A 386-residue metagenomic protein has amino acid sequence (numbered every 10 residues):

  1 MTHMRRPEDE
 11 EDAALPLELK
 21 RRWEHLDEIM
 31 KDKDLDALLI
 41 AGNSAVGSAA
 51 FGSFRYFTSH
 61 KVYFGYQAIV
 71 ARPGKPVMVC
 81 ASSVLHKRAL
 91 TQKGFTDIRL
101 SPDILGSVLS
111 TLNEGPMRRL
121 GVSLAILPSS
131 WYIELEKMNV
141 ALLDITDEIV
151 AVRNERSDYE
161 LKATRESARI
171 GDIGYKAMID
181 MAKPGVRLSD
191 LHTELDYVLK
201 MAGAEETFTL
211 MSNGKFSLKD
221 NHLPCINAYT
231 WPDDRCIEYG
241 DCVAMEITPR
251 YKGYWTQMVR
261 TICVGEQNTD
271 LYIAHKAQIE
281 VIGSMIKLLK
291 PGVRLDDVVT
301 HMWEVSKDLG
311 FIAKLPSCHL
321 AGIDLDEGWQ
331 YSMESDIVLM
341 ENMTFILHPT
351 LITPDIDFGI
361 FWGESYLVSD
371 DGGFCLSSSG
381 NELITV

Functional and structural regions predicted by a protein language model:
M1-V386: Active-site neighborhoods and metal-handling regions in enzymes and metal-associated proteins
